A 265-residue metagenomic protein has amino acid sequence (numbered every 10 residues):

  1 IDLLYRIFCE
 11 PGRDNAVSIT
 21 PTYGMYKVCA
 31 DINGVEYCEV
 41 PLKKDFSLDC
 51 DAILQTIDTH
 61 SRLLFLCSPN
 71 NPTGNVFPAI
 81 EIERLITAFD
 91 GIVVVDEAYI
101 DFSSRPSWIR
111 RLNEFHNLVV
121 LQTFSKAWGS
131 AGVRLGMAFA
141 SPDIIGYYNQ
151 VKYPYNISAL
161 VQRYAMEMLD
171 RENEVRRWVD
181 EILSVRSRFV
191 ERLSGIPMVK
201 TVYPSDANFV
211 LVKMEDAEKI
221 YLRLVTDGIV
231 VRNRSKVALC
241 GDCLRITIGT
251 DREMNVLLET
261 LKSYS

Functional and structural regions predicted by a protein language model:
I1-N15, N33: Phosphate-binding glycine-rich loop
T20, E36-K44, R234-S235: Short beta->alpha connector loops at strand-helix junctions that form conserved, small/polar/Pro-enriched
D31, L48-T59, P72-V93, E97-A127: Active-site pre-lysine segment of PLP-dependent enzymes
Y37-P41, L63-P69, V93-D96, Y203-S205: Short beta-strands and strand-loop turn motifs
I80, T226-D227, K236-S265: PLP-dependent enzyme catalytic core of the Aspartate aminotransferase-like
N117-G195, T201-V202: PLP-dependent aminotransferase class I/II
I182-L183, G195-D227: Conserved PLP-binding catalytic core of the aspartate aminotransferase-like
